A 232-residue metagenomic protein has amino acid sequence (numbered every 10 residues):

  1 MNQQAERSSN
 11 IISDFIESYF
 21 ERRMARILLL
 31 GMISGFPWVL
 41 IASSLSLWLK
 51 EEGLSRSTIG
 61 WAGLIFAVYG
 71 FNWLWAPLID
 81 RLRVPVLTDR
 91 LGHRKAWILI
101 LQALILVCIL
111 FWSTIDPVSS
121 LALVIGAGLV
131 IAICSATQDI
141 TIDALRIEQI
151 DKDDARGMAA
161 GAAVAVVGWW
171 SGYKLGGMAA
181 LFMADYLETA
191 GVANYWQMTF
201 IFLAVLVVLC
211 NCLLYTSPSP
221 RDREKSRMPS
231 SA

Functional and structural regions predicted by a protein language model:
N10-D14, S18-Y69: Helix-loop boundary and gating motifs at the non-cytosolic
W61-R83: Central cavity-lining transmembrane alpha-helices of secondary-active solute carriers, predominantly the Major
L99-P117: C-terminal ends and interior cores of transmembrane alpha-helices in multi-pass membrane transporters/permeases
L121-Q138: Hydrophobic core of transmembrane alpha-helices in multi-pass small-molecule transporters, especially MFS/SLC-type
A160-M178: Glycine-rich segments within core transmembrane alpha-helices of 12-TM secondary carriers
L175-A193: Transmembrane alpha-helix termini and helix-breaking/packing motifs in multi-pass membrane transporters
Q197-L214: Symmetry-related core transmembrane helices of the 12-TM Major Facilitator Superfamily/SLC fold
Y215-E224: Conserved small/polar residues in nucleotide/adenosyl-binding loops
